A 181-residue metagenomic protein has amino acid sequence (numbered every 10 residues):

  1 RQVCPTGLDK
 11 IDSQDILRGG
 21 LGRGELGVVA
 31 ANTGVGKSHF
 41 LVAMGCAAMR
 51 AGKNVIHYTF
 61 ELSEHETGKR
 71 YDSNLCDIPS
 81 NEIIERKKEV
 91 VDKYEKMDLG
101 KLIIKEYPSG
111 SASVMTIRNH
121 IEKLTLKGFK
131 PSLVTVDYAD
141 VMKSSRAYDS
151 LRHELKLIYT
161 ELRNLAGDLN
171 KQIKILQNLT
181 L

Functional and structural regions predicted by a protein language model:
R1-I78: The Walker A/P-loop phosphate-binding site
S13-L17, G52-K130, S144: Cytosolic-facing regulatory segments adjacent to core modules
G24, G52, K130-P131, N170: A general structural motif
V28, S132-T135, K174: Structural motif
A47-M49, E154-L181: Substrate-engagement module of ASCE P-loop NTPases
Y107-A112, M142-L157, L165: Short, contiguous acidic/charged loop-to-helix segments that flank catalytic cores in large enzymes
Y138: Walker B catalytic acidic pair
